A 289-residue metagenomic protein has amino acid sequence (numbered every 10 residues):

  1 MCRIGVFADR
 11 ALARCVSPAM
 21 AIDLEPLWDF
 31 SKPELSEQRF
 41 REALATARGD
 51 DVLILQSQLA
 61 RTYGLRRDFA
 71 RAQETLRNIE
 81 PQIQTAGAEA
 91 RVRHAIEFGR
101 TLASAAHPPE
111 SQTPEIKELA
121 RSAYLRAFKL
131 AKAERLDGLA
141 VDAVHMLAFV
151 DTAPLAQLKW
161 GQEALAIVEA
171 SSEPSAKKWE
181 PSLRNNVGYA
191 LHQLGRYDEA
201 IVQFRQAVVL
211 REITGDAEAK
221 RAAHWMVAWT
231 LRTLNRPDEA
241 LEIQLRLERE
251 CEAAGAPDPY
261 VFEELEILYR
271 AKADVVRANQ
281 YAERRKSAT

Functional and structural regions predicted by a protein language model:
A13-Q58: N-terminal leader/linker segments that initiate helical-solenoid repeat arrays
I22-D29, Q56-R67, R93-E110, L139-P154 (+3 more regions): Tandem amphipathic alpha-helical repeat scaffolds
L44-A45, R77-Q84, L125-K132, L165-S172 (+3 more regions): Amphipathic alpha-helical segments of tetratricopeptide repeats
D50, E89, G138, S175-K178 (+2 more regions): Residue signature of alpha-solenoid helical repeat architecture, marking inter-repeat boundaries and helix-start
V150-Y197, A207, R211, D216 (+1 more regions): Solenoidal tandem-repeat scaffolds enriched in leucines and small polar residues
